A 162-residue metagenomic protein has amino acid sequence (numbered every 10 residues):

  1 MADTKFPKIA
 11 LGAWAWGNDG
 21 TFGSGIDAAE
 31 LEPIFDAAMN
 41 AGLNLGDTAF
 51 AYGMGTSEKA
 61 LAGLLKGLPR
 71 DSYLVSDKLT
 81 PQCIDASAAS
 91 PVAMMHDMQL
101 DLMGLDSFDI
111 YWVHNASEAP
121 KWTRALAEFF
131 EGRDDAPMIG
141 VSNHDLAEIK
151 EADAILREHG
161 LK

Functional and structural regions predicted by a protein language model:
M1-Y73: N-terminal binding-site loop/beta-alpha segment at the start of enzyme catalytic domains that lines or forms
F6-A10, N44-L45, S72-K78, S107-W112 (+2 more regions): Structural preference for beta-strand elements that scaffold enzyme active sites
A15-A29, L79-S90, N115-P120: Active-site mouth loops of central-metabolism enzymes
E32, M39, L79-Q82, A93-M95: A generic structural signal for ordered secondary structure
A49, L79, H144: Short strand-turn motif at the edge of the Rossmann-like AdoMet-binding core
A60-G63, K78, P91-M98: Generic beta-strand or strand-like secondary-structure segments
G67, P81, I155-E158: A short linear boundary/processing microfeature
A86-K162: Glycine/proline-rich, positively charged, aromatic-decorated active-site loop/lid region on the catalytic face
